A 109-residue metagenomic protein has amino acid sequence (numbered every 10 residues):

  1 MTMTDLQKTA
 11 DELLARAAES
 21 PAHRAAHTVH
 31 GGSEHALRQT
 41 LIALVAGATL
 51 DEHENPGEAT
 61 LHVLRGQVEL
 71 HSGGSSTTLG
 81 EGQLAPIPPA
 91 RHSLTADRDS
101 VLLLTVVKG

Functional and structural regions predicted by a protein language model:
M1-A36, H71: A short, N-terminal "cap"/entry segment at the start of jelly-roll beta-barrel domains of the cupin/DSBH fold
H23-A25, R38-N55, P89, K108-G109: Conserved short histidine dyad/triad with adjacent acidic residue
A48-L50, G66-H71, H92: Short beta-strand segments in beta-sandwich/barrel cores
G57-G73: Glycine- and acidic-residue-biased ligand/ion/polar-headgroup-sensing regions
L64-R65, G80-E81, R98: A cytosolic small-molecule/anion-sensing beta-strand core signal
G73-P89: Short acidic-glycine-tyrosine-enriched beta hairpin
P89-G109: Ligand-binding loop in jelly-roll beta-barrel domains
